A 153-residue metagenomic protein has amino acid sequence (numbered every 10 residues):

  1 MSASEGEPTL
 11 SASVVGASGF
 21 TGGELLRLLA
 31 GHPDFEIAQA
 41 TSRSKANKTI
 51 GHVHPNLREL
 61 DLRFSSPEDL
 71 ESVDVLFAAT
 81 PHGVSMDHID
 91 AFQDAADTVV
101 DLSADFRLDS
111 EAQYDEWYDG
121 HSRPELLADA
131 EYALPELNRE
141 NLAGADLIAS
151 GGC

Functional and structural regions predicted by a protein language model:
M1-C153: N-terminal Rossmann-like NAD(P) cofactor-binding subdomain of oxidoreductases, focused on the glycine-rich
